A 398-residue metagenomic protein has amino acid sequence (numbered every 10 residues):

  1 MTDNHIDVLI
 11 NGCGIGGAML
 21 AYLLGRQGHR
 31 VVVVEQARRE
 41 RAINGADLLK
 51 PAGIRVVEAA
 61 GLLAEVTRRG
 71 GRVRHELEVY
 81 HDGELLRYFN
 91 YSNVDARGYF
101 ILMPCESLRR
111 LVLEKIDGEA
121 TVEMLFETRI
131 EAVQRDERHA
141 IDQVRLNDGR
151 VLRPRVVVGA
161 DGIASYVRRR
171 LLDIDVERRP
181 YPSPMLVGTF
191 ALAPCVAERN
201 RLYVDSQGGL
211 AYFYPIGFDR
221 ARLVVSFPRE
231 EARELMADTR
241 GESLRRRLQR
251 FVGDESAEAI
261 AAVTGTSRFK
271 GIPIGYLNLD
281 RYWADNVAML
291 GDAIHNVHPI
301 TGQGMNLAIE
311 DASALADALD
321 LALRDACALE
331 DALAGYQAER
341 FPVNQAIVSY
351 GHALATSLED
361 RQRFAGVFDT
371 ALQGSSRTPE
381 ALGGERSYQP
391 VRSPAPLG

Functional and structural regions predicted by a protein language model:
T2-I6, R55-L171, E177-T189, G241 (+1 more regions): Conserved N-terminal helical subregion
D3-H5, D317-G398: C-terminal helical "tail/cap" subdomain of flavin- and related membrane-associated enzymes
C13-A21, R268-A353: Conserved mid-domain beta->alpha element of the FAD-binding
G16, R39, A164: Conserved Rossmann-like nucleotide-cofactor binding loop
G25-G45: Glycine-rich FAD pyrophosphate-binding loop
R38-E58: Conserved N-terminal glycine-rich FAD pyrophosphate-binding loop of Rossmann-like flavoproteins
R74-E78, A262-L277: Flavin (FAD/FMN) cofactor-binding core of flavoprotein oxidoreductases
T128-A132, I141-K270: Conserved FAD-binding catalytic core of PHBH/FMO-like flavoproteins
